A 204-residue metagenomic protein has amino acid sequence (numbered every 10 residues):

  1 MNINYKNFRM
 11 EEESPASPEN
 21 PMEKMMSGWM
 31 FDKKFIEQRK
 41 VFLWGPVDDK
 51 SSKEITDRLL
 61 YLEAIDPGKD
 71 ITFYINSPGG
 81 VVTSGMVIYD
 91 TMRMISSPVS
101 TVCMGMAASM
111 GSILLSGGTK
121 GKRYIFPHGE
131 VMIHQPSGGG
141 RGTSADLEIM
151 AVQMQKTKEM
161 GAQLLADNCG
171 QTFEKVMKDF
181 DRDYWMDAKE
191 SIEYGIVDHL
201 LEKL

Functional and structural regions predicted by a protein language model:
M1-L204: Terminal-region recognition feature
